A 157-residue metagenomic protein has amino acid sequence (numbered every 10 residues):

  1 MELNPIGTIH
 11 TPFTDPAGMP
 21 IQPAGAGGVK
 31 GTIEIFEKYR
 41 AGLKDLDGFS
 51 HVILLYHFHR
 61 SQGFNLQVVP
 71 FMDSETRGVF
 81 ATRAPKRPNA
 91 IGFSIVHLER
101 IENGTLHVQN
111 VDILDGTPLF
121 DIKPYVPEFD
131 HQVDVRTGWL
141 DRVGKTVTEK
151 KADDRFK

Functional and structural regions predicted by a protein language model:
M1-K157: Glycine-rich, low-complexity intrinsically disordered segments
